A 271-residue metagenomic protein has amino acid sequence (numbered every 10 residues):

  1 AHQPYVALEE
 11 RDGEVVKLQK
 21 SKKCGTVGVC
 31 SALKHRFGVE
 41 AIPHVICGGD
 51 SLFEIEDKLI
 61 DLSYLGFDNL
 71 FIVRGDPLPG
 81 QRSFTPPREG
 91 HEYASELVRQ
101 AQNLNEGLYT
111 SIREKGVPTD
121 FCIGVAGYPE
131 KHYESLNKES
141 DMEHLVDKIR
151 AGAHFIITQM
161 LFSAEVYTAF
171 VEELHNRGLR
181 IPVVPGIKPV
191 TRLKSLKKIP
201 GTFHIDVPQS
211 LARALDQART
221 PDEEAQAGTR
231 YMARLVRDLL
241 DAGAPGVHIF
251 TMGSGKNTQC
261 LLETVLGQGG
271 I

Functional and structural regions predicted by a protein language model:
A1-C24, G75-E89, A153-A169, M252-T258: Glycine-rich, proline-tolerant flexible connector loops at the mouths of alpha/beta enzymes
A1-Y5, H44-G48, G75-P77, A126-H132 (+4 more regions): Active-site beta-loop-alpha junctions enriched in small/polar residues
V27-G38, L59-F67, R113-P118, V146-I149 (+1 more regions): Acidic (Asp/Glu)-rich catalytic clusters
F37-A41, G66-D68, V117-C122, A153-H154 (+2 more regions): Short, well-ordered coil/turn segments that N-cap beta-strands
S51-Y64, S140-H144, A169-E172, R192-S195 (+2 more regions): Catalytic cores of alpha/beta
L52-R99: Flexible, glycine-rich active-site loops centered on histidine and acidic residues that chelate a metal or position
L62, K148, G152, P185 (+1 more regions): Conserved, mostly hydrophobic/aromatic
G75, R88-D120, V125-E134, E172 (+3 more regions): Active-site pocket-lining/capping segments in soluble small-molecule metabolic enzymes
